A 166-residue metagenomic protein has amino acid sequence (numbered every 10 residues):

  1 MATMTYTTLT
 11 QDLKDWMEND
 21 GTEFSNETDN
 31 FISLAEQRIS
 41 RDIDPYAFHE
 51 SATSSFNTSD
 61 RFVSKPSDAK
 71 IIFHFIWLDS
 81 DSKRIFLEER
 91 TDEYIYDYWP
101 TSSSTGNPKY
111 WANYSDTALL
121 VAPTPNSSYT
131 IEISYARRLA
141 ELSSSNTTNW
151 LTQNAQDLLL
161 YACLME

Functional and structural regions predicted by a protein language model:
M1-E166: Glycine-enriched, solvent-exposed interface loops adjoining structured elements
